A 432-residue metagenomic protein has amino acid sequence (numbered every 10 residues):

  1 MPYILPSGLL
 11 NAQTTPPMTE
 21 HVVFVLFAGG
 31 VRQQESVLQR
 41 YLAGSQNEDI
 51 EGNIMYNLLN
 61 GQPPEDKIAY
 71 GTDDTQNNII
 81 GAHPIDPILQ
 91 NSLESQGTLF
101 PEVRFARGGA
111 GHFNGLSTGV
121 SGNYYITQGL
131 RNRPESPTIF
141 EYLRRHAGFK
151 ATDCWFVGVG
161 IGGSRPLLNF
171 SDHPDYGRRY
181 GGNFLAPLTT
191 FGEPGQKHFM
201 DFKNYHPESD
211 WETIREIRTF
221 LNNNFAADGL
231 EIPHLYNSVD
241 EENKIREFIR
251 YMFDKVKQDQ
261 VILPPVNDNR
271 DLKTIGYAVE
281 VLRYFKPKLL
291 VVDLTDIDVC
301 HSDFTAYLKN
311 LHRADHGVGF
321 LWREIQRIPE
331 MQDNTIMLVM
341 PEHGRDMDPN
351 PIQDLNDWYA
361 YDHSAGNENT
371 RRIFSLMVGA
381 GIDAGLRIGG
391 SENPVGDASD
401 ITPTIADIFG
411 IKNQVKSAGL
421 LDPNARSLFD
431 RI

Functional and structural regions predicted by a protein language model:
M1-A12: N-terminal export signals
Q13-M18, I50, G129, S136 (+6 more regions): Membrane-interface soluble catalytic domains
P17-Q34, L93, L143, K288-D296 (+5 more regions): Beta-strand elements within well-structured catalytic alpha/beta cores of enzymes that handle phosphate/sulfate esters
P17-V23, D153, N224-K244, F248 (+2 more regions): Active-site regions of oxyanion-processing enzymes, predominantly non-cytosolic
M18-V23, E94-P101, G148-C154, Y284-L290 (+3 more regions): Loop/turn elements at helix/coil->beta-strand transitions in domains of secreted/extracellular proteins
Q33, V37-R40, F170, I249-I262 (+1 more regions): Active-site His/acidic residue clusters
E35-G111, D153-W155: Short, structured active-site-proximal loop/turn typified by the sulfatase FGly-forming signature C/S-X-P-X-R
S36, H112, T118-E241, R270: A contiguous, mid-domain pocket- or channel-lining segment that forms the substrate-recognition surface
